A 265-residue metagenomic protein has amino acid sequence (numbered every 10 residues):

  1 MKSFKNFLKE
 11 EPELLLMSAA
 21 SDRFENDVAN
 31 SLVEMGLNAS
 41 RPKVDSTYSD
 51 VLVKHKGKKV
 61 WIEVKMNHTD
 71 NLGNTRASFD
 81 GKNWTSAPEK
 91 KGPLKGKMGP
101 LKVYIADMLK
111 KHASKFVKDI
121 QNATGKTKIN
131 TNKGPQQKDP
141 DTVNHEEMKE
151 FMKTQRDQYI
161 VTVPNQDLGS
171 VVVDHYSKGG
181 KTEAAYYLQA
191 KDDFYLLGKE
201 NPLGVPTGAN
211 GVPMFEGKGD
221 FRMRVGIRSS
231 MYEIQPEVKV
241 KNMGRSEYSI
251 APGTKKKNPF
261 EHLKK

Functional and structural regions predicted by a protein language model:
K2-A19: Proteolytic processing junctions in secreted/extracellular precursors, especially proprotein convertase/trypsin-like
S3-F7, E63, E237, K255: Generic N-terminal leader/processing signal
F7-E10, D22, T47, V60 (+3 more regions): Exposed, low-complexity/repetitive linear segments and helix-based recognition motifs, biased toward charged/polar
L8-E11, V28, I120, K264: Prokaryotic Sec-type signal peptides and long signal-anchor helices with extended Leu/Ile/Val-rich h-regions
E11-E13, H55, K95: Intrinsically disordered, low-complexity coil segments
A19-D80: Catalytic centers of nucleases
R41, V64-E216, R222-E233, V240: Catalytic cores of nucleic-acid endonucleases
M231, Q235-K265: Charge-dense, extended regions
